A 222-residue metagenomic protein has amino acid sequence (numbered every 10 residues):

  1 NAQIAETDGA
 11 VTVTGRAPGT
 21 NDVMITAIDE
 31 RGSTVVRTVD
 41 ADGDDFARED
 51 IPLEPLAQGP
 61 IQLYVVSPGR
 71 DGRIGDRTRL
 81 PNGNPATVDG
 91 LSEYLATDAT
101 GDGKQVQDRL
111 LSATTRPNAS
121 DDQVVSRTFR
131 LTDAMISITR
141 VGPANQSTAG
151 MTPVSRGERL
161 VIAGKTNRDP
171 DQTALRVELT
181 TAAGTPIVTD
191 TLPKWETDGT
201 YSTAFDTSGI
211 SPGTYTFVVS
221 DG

Functional and structural regions predicted by a protein language model:
N1-G222: Extracellular/lumenal glycan-associated context and N-glycosylation machinery
